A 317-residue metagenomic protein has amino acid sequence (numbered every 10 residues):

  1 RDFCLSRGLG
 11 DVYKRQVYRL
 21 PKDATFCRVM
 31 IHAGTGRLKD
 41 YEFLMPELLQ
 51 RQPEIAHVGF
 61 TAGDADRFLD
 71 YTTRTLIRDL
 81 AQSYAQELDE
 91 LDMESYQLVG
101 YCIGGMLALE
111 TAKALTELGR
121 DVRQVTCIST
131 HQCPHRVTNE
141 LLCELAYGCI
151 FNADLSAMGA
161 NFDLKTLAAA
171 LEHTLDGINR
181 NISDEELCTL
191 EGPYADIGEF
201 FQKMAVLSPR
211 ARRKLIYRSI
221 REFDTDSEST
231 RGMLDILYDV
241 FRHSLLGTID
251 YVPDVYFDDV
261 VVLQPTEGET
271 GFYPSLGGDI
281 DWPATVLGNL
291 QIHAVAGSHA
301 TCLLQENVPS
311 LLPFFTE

Functional and structural regions predicted by a protein language model:
R7, D11-E317: A hydrolase-biased, glycine/serine/histidine/acidic-enriched motif that marks catalytic-domain neighborhoods in diverse
